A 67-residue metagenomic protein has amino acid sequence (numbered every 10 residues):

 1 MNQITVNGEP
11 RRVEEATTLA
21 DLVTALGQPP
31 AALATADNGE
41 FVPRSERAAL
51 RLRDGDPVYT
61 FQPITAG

Functional and structural regions predicted by a protein language model:
M1-A66: Ubiquitin-like/PB1-type beta-grasp interaction modules and other compact soluble beta-rich domains
